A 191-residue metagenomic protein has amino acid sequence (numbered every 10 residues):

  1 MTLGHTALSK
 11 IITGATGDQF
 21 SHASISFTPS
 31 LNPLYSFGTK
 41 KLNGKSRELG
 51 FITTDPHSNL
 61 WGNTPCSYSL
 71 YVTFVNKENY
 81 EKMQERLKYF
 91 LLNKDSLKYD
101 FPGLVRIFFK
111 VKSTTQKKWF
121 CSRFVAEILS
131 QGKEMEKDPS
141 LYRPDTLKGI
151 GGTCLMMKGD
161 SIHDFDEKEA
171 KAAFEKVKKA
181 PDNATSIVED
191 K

Functional and structural regions predicted by a protein language model:
M1-K191: Cysteine-nucleophile amide-bond enzymes
